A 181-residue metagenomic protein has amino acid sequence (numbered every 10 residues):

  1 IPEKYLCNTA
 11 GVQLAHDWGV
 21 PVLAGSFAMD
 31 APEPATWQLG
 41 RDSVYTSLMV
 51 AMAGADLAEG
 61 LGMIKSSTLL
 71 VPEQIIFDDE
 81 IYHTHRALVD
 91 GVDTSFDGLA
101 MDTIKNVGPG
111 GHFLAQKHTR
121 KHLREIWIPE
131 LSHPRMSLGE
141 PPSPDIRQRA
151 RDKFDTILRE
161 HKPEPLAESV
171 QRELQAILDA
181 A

Functional and structural regions predicted by a protein language model:
I1-D78: Glycine-rich anion/phosphate-binding loop at the beta-strand->alpha-helix junction
E73-A181: Catalytic-core signal marking the mid-to-C-terminal active-site face
